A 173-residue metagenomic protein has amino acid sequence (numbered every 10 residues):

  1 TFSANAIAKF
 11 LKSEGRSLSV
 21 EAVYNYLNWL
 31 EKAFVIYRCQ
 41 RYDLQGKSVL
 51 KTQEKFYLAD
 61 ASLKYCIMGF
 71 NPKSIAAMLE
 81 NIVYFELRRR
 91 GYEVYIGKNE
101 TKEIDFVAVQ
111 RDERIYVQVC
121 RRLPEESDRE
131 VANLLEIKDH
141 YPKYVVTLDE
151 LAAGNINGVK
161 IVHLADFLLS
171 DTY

Functional and structural regions predicted by a protein language model:
T1-E113: Accessory nucleic acid-recognition modules appended to NTPase machines
C66, P124, L169: Short, acidic Gly/Pro/Ser/Thr-rich loop/turn segments
M68-F70, R129, N155-I156, Y173: Short conserved micro-motifs at the rims of enzyme active sites and ligand-binding pockets
G97, R121-A165: Catalytic cores of nucleic-acid endonucleases
V117: Conserved beta3 VAIK motif of the Hanks protein kinase fold
L164-Y173: Non-catalytic C-terminal interaction segments of nucleic acid-processing enzymes
